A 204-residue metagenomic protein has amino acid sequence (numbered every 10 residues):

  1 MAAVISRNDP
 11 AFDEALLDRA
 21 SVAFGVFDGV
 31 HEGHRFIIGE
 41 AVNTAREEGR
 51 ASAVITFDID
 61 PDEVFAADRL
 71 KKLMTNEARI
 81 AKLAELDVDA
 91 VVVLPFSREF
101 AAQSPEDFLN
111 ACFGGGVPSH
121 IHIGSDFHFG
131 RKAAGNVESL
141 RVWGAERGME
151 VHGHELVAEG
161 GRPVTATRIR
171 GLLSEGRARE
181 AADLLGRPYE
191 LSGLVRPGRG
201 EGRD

Functional and structural regions predicted by a protein language model:
A2-F12, V92: Short acidic-hydrophobic, aromatic-tinged amphipathic segments that line or gate anion-handling sites
F12-T75: N-terminal catalytic cores of NTP/NDP-binding nucleotidyl/phosphoryl-transfer enzymes
D28, P61, F96-F100, D126-R131 (+1 more regions): Short histidine/acidic/glycine/proline-rich micro-motifs that form metal- and phosphate-coordinating active-site loops
V54, V93, G153-H154: A structural preference for short, hydrophobic beta-strand core positions in alpha/beta folds
K71-R79, A102-L109: Glycine-rich, highly charged phosphate/nucleotide-binding loops
A78-V92: A glycine-rich helix N-cap at a beta->alpha junction
E106, N110-D204: Active-site cores that bind ATP or allylic diphosphates and position pyrophosphate for catalysis
